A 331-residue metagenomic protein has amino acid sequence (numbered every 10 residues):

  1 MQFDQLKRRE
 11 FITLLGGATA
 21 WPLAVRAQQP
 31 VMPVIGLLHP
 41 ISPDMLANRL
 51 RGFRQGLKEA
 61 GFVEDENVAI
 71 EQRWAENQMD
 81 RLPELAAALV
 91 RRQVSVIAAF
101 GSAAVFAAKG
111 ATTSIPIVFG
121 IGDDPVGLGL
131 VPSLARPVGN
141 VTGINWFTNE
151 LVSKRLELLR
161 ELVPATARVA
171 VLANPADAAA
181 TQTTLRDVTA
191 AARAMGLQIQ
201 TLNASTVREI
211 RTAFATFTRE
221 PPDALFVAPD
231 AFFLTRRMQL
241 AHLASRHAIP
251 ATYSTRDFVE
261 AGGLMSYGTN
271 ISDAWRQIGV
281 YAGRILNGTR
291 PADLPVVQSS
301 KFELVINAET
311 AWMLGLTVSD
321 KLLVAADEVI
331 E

Functional and structural regions predicted by a protein language model:
M1-E331: Short hydrophobic alpha-helices and adjacent helix-cap/hinge residues
